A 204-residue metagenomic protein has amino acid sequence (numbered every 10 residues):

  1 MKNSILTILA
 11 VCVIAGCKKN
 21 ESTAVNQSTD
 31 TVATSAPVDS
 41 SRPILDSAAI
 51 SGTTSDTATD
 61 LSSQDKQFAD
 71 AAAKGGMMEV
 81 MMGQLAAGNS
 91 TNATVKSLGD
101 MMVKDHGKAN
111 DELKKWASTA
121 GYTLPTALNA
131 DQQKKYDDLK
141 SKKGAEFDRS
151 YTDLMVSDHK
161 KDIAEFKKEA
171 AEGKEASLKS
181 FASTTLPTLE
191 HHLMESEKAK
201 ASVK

Functional and structural regions predicted by a protein language model:
K2-L6, V11-K204: His/Met- and acidic-residue-enriched segments that coordinate or traffic transition-metal cofactors and support
